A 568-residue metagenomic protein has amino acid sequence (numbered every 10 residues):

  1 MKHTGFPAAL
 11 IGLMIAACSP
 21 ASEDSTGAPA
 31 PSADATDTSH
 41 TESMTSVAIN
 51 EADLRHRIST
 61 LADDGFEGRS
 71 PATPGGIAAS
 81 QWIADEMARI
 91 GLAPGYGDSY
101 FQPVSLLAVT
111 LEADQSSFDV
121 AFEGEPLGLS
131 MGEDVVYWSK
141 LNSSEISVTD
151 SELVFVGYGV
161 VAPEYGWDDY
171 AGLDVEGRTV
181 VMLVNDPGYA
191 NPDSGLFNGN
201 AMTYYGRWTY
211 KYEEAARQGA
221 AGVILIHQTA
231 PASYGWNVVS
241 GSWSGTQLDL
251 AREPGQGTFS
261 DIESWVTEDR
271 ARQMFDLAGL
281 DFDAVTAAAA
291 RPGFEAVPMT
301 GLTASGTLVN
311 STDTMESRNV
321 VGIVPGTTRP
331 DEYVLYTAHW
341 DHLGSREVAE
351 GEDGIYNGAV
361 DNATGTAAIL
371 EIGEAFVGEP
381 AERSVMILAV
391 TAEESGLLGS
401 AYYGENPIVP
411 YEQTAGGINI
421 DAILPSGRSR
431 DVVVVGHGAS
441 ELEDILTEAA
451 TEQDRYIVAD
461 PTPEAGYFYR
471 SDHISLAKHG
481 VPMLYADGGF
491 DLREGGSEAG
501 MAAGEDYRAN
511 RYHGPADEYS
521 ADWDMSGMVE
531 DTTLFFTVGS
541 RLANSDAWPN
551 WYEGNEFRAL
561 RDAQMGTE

Functional and structural regions predicted by a protein language model:
I15-A17: C-terminal motif of bacterial Sec signal peptides marking the signal peptidase cleavage site
S19-S22: Bacterial signal peptide processing site
M44, E67-D193, P298-T300, T312 (+2 more regions): Noncatalytic luminal/extracellular "stalk/propeptide" segments of secretory-pathway proteins
A48-G95, T110-E112, A121-E123, D174 (+3 more regions): Catalytic-core environment of secreted peptidases
N50, M131-P254, F259, P325 (+3 more regions): Extracellular/luminal Protease-associated
A113, A121-E123, V135-G172, P254-G358 (+2 more regions): Soluble metallo-hydrolase cores and metallopeptidase-like ectodomains found primarily in the secretory/periplasmic
S130-D134, E145-I146, A171, G177 (+6 more regions): Metal-dependent peptidase/peptidase-like ectodomains
L370, E374, G378, R383 (+1 more regions): His/Asp/Glu-rich mid-to-C-terminal helical/loop segments that flank catalytic regions of hydrolases
